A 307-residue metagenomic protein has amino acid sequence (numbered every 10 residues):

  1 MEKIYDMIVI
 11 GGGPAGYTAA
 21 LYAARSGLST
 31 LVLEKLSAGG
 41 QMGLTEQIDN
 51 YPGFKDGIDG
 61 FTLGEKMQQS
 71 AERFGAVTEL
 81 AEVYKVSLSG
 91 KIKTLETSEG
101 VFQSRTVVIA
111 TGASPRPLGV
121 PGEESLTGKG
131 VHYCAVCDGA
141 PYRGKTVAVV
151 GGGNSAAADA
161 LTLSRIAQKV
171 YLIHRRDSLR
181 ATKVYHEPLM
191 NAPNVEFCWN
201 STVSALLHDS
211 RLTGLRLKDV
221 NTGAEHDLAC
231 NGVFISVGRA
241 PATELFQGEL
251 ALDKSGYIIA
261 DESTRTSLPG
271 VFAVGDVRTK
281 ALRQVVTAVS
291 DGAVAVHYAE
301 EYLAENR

Functional and structural regions predicted by a protein language model:
I4-D6, L80, R143-K145, N200 (+2 more regions): Phosphate-coordination loops involved in phosphoryl transfer and adenosine-cofactor binding
Y5-F74, A157-K183, D253: Beta1-alpha1 glycine-rich phosphate/pyrophosphate-binding loop at the start of Rossmann-like nucleotide-binding domains
G12, T111-G112, V237-G238: Glycine-rich, N-terminal phosphate-binding loop of Rossmann-like dinucleotide-binding domains
A71-G90, T94-E96, V101-F102, S164-D261 (+1 more regions): A Rossmann-like FAD-binding core segment of flavoenzymes
T78-R143, V147, G152: Glycine/small-residue-rich loop that forms an oxyanion/phosphate-binding "nest" at active or ligand-binding sites
G119, E124-P141, V237-T287, D291-V294 (+1 more regions): FAD-site-proximal beta/loop scaffold in flavoenzymes
